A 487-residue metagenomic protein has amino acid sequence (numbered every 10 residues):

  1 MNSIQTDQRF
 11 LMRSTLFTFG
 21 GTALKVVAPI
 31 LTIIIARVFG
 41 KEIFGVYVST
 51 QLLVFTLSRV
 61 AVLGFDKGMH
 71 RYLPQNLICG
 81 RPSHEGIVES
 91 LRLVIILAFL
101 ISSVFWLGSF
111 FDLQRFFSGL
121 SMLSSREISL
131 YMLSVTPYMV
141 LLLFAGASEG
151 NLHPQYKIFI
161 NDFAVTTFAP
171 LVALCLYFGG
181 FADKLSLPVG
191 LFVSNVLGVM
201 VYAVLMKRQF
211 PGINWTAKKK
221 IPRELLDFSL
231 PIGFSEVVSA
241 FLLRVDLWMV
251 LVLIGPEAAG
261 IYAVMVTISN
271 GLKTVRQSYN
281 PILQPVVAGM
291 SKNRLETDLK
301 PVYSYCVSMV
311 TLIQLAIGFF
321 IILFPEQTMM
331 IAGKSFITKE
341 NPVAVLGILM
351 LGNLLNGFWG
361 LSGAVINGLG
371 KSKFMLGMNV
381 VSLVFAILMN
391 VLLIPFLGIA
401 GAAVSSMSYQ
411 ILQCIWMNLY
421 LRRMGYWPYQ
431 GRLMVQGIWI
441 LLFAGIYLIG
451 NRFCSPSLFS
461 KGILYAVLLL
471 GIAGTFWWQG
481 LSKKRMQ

Functional and structural regions predicted by a protein language model:
M1-P29, V88, M122-S125, A217-S235 (+2 more regions): N-terminal membrane topogenesis motif
D7-H70, A98, S102, W106-F110 (+4 more regions): Signature of the first transmembrane helix
R13-P29, G190-M206, K219-G289, M309 (+2 more regions): Transmembrane helical elements of multi-pass membrane transporters/channels
V62-I78, G150, M265-V307, G363-G368: Helix-loop junctions and terminal segments of transmembrane helices in multi-pass membrane transport/translocation
R92-V237, R244: Hydrophobic transmembrane helix module of multi-pass membrane transport proteins
F111-Y131, I321-N353: Interfacial segments at transmembrane-helix termini and the short loops linking adjacent helices
R126-S129, G179, S382, G431-M486: Transmembrane alpha-helical segments of multi-pass transport proteins
P137-F163, M350-V381, L421-R423: Membrane-interface junctions at transmembrane-helix termini in multi-pass inner-membrane proteins
